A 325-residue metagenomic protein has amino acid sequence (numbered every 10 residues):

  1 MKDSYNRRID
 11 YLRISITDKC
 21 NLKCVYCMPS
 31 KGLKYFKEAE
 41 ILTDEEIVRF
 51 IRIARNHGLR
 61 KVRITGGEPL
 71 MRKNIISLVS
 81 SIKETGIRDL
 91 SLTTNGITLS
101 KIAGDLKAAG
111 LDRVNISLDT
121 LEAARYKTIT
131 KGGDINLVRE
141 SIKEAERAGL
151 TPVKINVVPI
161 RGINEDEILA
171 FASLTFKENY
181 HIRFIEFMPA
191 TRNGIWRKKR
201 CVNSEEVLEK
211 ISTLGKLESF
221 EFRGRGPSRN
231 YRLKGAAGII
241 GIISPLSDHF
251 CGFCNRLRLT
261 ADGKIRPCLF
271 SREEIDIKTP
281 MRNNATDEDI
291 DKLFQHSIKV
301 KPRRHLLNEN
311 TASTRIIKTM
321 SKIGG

Functional and structural regions predicted by a protein language model:
M1-Y11, K177, F187-G325: Auxiliary Fe-S-binding modules of radical SAM enzymes
S4-D44: Canonical Radical SAM [4Fe-4S] cluster-binding loop centered on the CxxxCxxC motif and its immediate flanking residues
I16, I64, G263: Conserved, mostly hydrophobic/aromatic
D18-C20, M28-K31, L118-T120, E186 (+1 more regions): Short, small-residue-rich loop/turn micro-motifs
L22, A123-A124, H249, I275: Glycine-centered loop/turn positions within well-structured domains that cap or flank conserved ligand/cofactor-binding
K23, C27, A124, I129 (+2 more regions): Residues that scaffold the ATP/ADP-binding catalytic core of kinase and kinase-like folds
G32-K37, E122-I129, T191-I195, D276-K278: A short acidic, helix-capping loop that chelates divalent metal ions and anchors anionic groups
I41-I64, E68-I185: Radical SAM/AdoMet-radical enzyme domain recognition
